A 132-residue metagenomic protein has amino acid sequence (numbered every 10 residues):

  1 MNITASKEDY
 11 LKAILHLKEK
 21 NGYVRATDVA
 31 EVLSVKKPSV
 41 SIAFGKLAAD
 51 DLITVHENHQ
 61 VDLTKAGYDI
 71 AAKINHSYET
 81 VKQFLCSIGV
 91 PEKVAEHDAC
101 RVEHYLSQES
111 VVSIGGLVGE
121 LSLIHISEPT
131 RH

Functional and structural regions predicted by a protein language model:
N2-V35: N-terminal helix-turn-helix DNA-binding core of bacterial DNA-binding proteins
V29-A30, L47, A95: Append "Primarily bacterial transcriptional regulators
V40-A48: Basic amphipathic alpha-helical segments that dock to polyanions
D51: Glycine-centered, phosphate/nucleic-acid-interacting loop/turn motifs that mediate DNA/RNA or nucleotide
H59-S77: Basic, amphipathic "hinge/linker" alpha-helix immediately C-terminal to the N-terminal HTH DNA-binding motif
E79-G119: Amphipathic alpha-helical dimerization/coiled-coil segments that flank or bridge DNA-binding/regulatory modules
I124-H132: Conserved small/polar residues in nucleotide/adenosyl-binding loops
